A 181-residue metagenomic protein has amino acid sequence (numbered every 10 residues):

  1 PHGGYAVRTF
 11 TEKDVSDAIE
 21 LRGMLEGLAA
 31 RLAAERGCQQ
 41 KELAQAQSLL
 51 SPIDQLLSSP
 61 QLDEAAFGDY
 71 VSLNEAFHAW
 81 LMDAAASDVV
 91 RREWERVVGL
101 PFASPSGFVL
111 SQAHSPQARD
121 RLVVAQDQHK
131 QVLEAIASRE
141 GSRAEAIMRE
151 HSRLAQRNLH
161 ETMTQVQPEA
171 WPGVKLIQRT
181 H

Functional and structural regions predicted by a protein language model:
P1, L57-S58, L62-N74, D83 (+1 more regions): Long hydrophobic alpha-helices with heptad-repeat/coiled-coil character
P1-E35, V89, E161-H181: Short linear motifs at protein or domain termini
T9-S16, E64, G68, P116-R119: Short, solvent-exposed segments of well-ordered alpha helices
K13, Q40-S111, Q128-E134, R143-A155: Conserved amphipathic alpha-helical segments that form helical-bundle/coiled-coil interaction surfaces
D17-L21, C38-Q45, D69, D120-V124: A generic short alpha-helical patch detector that favors 3-5-residue windows in or near N-terminal regions
G23, A34, S51, V98-F102 (+3 more regions): A generic structural signal for secondary-structure junctions that act as hinges or helix/strand caps at the edges
E35, L62-D63, A137-S138: Alpha-helix C-terminal capping/termination sites
S104-H181: C-terminal all-alpha effector/ligand-binding and dimerization domain of prokaryotic HTH-type transcriptional repressors
